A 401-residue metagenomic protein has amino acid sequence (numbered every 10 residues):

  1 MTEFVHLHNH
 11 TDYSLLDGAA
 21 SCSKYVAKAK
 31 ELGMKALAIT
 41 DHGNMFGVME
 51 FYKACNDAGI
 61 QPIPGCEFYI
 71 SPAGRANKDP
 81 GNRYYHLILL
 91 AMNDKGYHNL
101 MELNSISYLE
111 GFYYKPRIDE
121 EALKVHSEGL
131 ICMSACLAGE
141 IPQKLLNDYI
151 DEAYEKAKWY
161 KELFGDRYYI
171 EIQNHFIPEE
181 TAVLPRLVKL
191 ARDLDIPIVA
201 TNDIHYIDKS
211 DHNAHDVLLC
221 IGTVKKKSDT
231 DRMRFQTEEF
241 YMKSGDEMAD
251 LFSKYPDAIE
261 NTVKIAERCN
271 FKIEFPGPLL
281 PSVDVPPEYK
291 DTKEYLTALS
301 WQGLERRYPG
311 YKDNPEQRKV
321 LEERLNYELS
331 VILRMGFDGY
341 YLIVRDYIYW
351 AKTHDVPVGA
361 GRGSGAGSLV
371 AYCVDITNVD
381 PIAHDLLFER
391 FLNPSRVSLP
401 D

Functional and structural regions predicted by a protein language model:
M1-D401: Phosphodiester-processing cores and adjacent nucleic acid-binding clamps
